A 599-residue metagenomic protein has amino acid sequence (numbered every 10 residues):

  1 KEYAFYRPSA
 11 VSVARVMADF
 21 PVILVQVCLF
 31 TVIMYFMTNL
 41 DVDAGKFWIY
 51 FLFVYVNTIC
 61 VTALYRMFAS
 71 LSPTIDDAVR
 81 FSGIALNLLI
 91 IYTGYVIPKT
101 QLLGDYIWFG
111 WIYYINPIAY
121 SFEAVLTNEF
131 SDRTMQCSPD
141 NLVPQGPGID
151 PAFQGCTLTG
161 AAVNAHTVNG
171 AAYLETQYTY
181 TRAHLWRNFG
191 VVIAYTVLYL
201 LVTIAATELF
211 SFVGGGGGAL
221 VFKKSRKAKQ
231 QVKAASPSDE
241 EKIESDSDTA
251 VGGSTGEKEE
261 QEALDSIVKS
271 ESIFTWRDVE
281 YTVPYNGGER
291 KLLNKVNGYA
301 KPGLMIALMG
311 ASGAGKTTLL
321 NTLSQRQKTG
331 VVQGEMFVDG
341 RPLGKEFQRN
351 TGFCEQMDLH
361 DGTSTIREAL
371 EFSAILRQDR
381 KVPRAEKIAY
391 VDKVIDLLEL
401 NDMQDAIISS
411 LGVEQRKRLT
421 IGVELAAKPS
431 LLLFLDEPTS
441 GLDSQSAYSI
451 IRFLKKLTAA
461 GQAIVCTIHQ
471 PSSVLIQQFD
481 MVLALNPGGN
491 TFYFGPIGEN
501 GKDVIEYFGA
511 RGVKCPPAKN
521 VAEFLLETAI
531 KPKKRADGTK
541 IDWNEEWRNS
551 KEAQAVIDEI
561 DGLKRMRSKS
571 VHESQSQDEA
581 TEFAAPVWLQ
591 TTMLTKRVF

Functional and structural regions predicted by a protein language model:
A10-L102, A460-T467, S472-L475, M481: Alpha-helical transmembrane segments and their short interhelical loops
Y106-N297, P302-L304, A311, E335-V338 (+5 more regions): Topological signature of polytopic alpha-helical transporters
G298, S324-Q325, V332-K345: Conserved ABC transporter NBD signature motif
I306, T317-T329: Short, conserved post-Walker A segment of ABC-type ATPase nucleotide-binding domains
A314, K345-E346, M357-E368, K381-V382: Conserved catalytic motifs of ABC-family nucleotide-binding domains
I407, L435-P438: Walker B catalytic motif
I421-G422, I450: Hydrophobic anchor residue at the start of the ABC signature
E424-A426: ABC ATPase C-loop
